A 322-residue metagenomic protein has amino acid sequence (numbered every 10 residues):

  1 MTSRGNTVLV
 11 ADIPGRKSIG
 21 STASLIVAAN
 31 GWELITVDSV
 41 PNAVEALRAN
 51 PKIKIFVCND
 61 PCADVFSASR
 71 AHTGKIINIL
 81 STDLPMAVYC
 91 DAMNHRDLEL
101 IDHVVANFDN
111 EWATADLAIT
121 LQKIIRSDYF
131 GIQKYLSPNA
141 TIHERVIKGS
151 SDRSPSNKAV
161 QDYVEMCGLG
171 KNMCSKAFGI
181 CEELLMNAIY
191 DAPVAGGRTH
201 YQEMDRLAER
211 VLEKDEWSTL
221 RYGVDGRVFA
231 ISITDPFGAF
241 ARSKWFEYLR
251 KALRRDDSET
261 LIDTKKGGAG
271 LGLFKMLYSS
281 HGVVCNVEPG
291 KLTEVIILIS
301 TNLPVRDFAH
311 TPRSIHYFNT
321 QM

Functional and structural regions predicted by a protein language model:
R4, A106-D109, A115-E182, M186 (+4 more regions): Bergerat-fold GHKL ATPase/HATPase_c domain
V10-R16, D38-V40, V57-C62, Y89-A92 (+1 more regions): Structural motif
P14-D38: Two-component/phosphorelay signaling modules centered on CheY-like receiver
D38-I55: Acidic, metal-coordinating helix/loop segments flanking the phosphotransfer/catalytic sites of two-component signaling
I53-I55, D102, H281: Conserved acidic residues
C62-T82: Short amphipathic alpha-helix used as the core "switch/output" element in two-component signaling
S67-T73, A87-N110: Alpha4 helix (beta4-alpha4-beta5 surface) of REC/receiver domains from two-component response regulators
Y135-T141, I189-M322: Conserved beta-strand-loop-beta-strand hairpin that lines the nucleotide-binding pocket of ATP/GTP-utilizing enzymes
